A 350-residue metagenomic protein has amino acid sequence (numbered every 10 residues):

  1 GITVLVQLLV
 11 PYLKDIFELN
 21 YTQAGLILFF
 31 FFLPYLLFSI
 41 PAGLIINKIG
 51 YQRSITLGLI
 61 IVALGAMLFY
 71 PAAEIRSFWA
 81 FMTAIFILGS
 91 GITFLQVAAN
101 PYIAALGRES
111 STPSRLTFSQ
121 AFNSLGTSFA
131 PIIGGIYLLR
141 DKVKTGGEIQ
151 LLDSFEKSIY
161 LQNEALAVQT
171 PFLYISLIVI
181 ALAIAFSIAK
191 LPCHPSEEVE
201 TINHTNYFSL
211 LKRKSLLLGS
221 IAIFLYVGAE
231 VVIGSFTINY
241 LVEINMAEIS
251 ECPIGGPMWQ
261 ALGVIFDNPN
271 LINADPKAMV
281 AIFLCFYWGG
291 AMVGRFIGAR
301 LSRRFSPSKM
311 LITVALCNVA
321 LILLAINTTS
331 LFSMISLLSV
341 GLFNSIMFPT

Functional and structural regions predicted by a protein language model:
V6-V10, A130-P131, L138-L139, S209-C285 (+1 more regions): Extracytoplasmic gate region of multi-pass secondary transporters
L26-L44, C285-I297: Central cavity-lining transmembrane alpha-helices of secondary-active solute carriers, predominantly the Major
I60-I75, C317-T329: C-terminal ends and interior cores of transmembrane alpha-helices in multi-pass membrane transporters/permeases
F78-L95, F332-I346: Hydrophobic core of transmembrane alpha-helices in multi-pass small-molecule transporters, especially MFS/SLC-type
F94-R108, S345-T350: Intracellular juxtamembrane helix-capping segments at the cytosolic ends of symmetry-related transmembrane helices
S111-G147: Glycine-rich segments within core transmembrane alpha-helices of 12-TM secondary carriers
F305-T350: C-terminal transmembrane helical hairpin of 12-TM major facilitator-type secondary transporters
